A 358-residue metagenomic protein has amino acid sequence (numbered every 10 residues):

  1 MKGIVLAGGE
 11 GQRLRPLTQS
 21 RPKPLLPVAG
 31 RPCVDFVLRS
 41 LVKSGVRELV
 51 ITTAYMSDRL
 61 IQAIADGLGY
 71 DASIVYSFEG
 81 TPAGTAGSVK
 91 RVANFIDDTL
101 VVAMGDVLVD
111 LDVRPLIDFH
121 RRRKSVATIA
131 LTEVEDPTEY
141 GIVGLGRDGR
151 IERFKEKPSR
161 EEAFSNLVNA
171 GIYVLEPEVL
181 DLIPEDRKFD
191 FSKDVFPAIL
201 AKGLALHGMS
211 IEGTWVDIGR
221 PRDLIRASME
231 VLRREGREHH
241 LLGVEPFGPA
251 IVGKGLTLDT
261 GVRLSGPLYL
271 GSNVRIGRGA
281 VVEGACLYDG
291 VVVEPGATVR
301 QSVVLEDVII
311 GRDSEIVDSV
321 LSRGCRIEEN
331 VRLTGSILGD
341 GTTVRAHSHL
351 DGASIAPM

Functional and structural regions predicted by a protein language model:
K2-V5, R13, L26-P115, G339 (+2 more regions): Conserved N-terminal catalytic core of the sugar/cofactor nucleotidyltransferase
L25, V143-L145, F196, G208: A structural signal for short hydrophobic beta-strand segments in well-ordered beta-sheet cores
V46, D97, K124-S125, L204: Short, high-confidence coil segments that cap the C-terminus of an alpha-helix and link into the following beta-strand
N94, V293-M358: Glycine-rich hexapeptide-repeat left-handed beta-helix
L100-V101, L108, R114-R121, E135-P137 (+1 more regions): Catalytic-core segments of class I nucleotidyltransferases/pyrophosphorylases that form NMP-activated intermediates
R123-E133: A short, conserved acidic/glycine-rich loop-to-beta-strand motif that forms the donor nucleotide-sugar/metal
R187, A201-R300: Extended, small-residue-rich solenoid/repeat segments and analogous flexible loops that form exposed scaffolds
